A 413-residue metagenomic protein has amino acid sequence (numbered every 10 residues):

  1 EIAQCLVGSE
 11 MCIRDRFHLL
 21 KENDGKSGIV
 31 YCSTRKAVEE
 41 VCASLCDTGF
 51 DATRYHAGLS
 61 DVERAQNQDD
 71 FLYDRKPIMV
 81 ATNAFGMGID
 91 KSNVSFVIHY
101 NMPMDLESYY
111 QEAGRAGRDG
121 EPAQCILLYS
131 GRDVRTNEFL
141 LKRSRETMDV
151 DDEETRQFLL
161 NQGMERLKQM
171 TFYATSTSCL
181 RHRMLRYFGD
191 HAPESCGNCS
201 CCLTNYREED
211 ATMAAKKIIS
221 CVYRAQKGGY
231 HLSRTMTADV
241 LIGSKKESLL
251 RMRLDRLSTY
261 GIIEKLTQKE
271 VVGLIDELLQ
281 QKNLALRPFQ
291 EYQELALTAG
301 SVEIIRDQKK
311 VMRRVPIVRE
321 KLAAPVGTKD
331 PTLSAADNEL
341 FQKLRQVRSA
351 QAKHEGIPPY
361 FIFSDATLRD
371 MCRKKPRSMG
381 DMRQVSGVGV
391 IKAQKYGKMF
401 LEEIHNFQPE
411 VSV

Functional and structural regions predicted by a protein language model:
E1-G8: Positively charged, low-complexity/disordered segments
I2, H99, Y173, D370-M371: Short alpha-helical segment immediately N-terminal to, or the first helix within, an HTH/HTH-like DNA-binding domain
G8, F158-D190: Short, charged low-complexity linear segments at domain edges
S9-E10, R14-Q157, E165, G189-E194 (+1 more regions): Helicase motor core with emphasis on the C-terminal RecA-like subdomain
R14-H18, E39-A43, D47, A65 (+19 more regions): Solvent-exposed alpha-helical segments within well-ordered globular domains of core cellular machineries
L20, F71, Y129, A174 (+2 more regions): Short helix-to-turn junction characteristic of helix-turn-helix DNA-binding domains, especially the helix
R135-T136, T147-E153, Q162-M164, L180-H182 (+1 more regions): Accessory DNA-binding and partner-docking regions appended to nucleic-acid-acting proteins, especially the terminal
